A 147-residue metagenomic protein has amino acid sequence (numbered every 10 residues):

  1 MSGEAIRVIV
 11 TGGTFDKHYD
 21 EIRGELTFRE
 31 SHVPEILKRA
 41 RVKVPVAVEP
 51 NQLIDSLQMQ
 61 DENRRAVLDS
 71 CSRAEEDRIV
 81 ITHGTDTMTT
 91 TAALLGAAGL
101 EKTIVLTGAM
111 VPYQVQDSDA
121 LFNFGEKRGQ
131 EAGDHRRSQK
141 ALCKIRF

Functional and structural regions predicted by a protein language model:
S2-F147: Active-site histidine-anchored catalytic micro-motif
